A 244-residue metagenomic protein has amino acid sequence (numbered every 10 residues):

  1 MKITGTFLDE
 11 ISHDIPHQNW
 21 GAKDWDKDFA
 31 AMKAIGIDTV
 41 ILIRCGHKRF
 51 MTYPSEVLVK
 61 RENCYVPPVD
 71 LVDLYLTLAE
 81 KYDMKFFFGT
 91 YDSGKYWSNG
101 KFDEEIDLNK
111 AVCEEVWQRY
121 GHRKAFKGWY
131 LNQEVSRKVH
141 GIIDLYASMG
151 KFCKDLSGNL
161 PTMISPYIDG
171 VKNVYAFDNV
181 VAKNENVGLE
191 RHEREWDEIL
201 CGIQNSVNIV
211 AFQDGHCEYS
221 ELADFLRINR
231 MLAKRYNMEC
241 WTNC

Functional and structural regions predicted by a protein language model:
M1-C244: Glycan-processing catalytic domains of CAZymes
